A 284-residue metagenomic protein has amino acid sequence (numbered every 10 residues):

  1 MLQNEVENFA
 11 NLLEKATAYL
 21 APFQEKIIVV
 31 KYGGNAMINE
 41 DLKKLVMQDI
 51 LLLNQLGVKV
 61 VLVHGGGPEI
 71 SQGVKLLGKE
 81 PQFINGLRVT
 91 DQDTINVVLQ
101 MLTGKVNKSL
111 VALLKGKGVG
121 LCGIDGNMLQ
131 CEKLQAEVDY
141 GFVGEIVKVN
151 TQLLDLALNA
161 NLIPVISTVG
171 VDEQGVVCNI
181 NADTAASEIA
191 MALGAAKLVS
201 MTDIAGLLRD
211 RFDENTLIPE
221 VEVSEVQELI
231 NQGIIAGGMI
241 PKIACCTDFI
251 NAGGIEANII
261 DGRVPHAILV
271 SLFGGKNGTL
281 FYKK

Functional and structural regions predicted by a protein language model:
M1-R263, K283-K284: Nucleotide/pyrophosphate-binding catalytic subdomain
A267-K284: Short, basic/aromatic-enriched C-terminal tail that caps enzymatic domains
